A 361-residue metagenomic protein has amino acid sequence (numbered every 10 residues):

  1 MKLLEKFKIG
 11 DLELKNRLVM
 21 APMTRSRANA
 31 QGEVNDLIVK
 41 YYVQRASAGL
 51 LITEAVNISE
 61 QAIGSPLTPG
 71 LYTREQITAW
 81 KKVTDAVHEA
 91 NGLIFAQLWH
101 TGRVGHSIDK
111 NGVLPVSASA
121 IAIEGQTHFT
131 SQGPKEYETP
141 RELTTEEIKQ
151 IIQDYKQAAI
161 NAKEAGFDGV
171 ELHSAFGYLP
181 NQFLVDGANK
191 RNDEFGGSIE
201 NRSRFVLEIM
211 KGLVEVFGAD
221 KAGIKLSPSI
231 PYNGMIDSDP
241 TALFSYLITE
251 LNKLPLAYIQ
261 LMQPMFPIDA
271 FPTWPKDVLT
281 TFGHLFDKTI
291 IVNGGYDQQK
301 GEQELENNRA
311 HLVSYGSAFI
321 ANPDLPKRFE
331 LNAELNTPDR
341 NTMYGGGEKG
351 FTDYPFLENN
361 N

Functional and structural regions predicted by a protein language model:
M1-N361: Flavin-dependent oxidoreductase catalytic cores
